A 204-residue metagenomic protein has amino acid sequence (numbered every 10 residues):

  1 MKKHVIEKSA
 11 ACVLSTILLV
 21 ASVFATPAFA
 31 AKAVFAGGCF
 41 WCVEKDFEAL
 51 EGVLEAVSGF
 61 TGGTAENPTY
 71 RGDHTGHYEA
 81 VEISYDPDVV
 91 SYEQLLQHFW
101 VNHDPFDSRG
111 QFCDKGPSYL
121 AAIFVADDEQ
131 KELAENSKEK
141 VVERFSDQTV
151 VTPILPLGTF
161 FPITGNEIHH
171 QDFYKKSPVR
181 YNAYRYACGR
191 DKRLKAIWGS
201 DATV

Functional and structural regions predicted by a protein language model:
K2-L14: Bacterial N-terminal signal peptides that target proteins for export
L14, L18-V23: Hydrophobic core
F24-V204: Flexible coil/turn and secondary-structure edge motifs
